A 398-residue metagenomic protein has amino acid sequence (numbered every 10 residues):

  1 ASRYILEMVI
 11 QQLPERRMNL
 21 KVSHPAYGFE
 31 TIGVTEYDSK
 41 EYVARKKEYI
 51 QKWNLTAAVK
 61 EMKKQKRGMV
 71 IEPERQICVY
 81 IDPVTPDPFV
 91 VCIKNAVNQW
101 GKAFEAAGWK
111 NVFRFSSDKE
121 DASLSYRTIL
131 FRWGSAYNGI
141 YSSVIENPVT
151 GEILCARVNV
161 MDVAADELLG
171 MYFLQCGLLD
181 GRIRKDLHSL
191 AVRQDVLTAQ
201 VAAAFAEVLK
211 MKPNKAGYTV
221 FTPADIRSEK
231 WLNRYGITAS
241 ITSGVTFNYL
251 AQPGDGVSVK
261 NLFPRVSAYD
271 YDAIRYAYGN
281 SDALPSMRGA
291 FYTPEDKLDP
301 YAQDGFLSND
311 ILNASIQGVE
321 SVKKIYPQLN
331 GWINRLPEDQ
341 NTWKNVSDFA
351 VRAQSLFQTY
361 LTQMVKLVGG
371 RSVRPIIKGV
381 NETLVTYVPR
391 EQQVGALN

Functional and structural regions predicted by a protein language model:
A1-T85, A103, S117-E167, Y172-R193: Auxiliary tRNA-acceptor-end handling modules of aminoacyl-tRNA synthetases
A44, P83, D87-N95, A191-V196 (+1 more regions): Soluble non-cytosolic domains of exported or imported proteins
Q76, W109-N111, E152, A239: Loop/turn elements at helix/coil->beta-strand transitions in domains of secreted/extracellular proteins
P86-V112: Zn2+-dependent metallopeptidase catalytic core
W100, G151, K210: Divalent metal-coordination and catalytic microenvironments
F104-F113, E207-G217, K366-R371: Surface-exposed helix-capping loop/turn segments at secondary-structure junctions
S117-I140, D195-Q252: The catalytic-center signature of Zn2+-dependent metalloproteases
G217-N398: Conserved catalytic/binding loops enriched for acidic/polar residues
